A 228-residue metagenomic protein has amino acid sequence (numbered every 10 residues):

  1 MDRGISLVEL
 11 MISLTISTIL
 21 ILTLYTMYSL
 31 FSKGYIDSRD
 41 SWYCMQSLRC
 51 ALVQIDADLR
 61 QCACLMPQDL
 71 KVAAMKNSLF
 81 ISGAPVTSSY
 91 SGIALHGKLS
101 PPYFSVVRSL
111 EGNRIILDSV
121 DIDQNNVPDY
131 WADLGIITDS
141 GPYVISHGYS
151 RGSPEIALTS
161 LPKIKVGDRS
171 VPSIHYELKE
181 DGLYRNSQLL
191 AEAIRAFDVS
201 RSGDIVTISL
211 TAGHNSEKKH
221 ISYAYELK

Functional and structural regions predicted by a protein language model:
D2-D56, R60: Aliphatic-rich helix starts adjacent to a transmembrane/signal segment
I5, Y28, A74-M75, F80 (+1 more regions): Aromatic-residue hotspot detector
E9, D69, D198: Solvent-exposed, flexible loop/coil residues
T15-T18, T23-T26, T87, T138 (+3 more regions): Residue-identity detector for threonine
G34, R39-Y184: Extracytoplasmic beta-strand-rich oligomerization domains located immediately C-terminal to a leader/signal peptide
P85-V86, K165-K228: Short linear sequence signals and composition-biased patches located at protein termini or domain-edge surfaces
